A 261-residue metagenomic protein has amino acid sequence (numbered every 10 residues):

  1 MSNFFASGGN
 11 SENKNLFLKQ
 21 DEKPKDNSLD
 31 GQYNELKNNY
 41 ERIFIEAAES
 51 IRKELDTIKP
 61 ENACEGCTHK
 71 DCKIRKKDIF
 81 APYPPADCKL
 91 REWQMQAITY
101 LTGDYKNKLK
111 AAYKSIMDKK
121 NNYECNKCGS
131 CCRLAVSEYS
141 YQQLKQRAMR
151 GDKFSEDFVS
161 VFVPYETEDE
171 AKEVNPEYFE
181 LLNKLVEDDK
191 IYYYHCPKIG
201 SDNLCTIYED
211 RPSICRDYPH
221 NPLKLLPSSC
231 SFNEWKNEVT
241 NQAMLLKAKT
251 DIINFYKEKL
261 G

Functional and structural regions predicted by a protein language model:
M1-G261: Short loop/turn segments that flank or connect secondary-structure elements
